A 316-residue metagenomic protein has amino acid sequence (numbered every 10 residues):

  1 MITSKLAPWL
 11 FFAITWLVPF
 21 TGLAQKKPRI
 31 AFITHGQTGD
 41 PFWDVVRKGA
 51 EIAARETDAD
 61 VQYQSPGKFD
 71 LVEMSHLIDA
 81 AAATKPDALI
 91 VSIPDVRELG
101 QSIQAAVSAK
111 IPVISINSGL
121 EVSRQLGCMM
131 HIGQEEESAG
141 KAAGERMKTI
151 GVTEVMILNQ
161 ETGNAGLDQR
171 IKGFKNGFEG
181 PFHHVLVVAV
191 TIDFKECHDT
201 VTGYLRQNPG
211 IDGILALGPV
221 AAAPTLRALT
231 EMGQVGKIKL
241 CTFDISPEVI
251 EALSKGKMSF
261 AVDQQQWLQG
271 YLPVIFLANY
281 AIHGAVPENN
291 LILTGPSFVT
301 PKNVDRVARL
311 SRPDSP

Functional and structural regions predicted by a protein language model:
M1-L10: Bacterial N-terminal signal peptides that target proteins for export
K26, G177-F178, L268-P316: Hinge/cleft segment of the Venus flytrap/periplasmic-binding protein
K26-I30, M147, G151-V155, I238: Nucleotide donor/acceptor-binding cores
I33-K48, Y63-E73, D95, S118 (+6 more regions): Hinge/beta->alpha junction and helix N-cap segments in small-molecule ligand-binding domains
A82, M147-V152, L205, P273 (+1 more regions): Short, hydrophobic alpha-helical segments
V91-S108, F174, T191-A252: Hydrophobic alpha-helical
V96-S138, V152, D244-S259, A308: Flexible loop/hinge segments that line or gate small-molecule binding clefts
